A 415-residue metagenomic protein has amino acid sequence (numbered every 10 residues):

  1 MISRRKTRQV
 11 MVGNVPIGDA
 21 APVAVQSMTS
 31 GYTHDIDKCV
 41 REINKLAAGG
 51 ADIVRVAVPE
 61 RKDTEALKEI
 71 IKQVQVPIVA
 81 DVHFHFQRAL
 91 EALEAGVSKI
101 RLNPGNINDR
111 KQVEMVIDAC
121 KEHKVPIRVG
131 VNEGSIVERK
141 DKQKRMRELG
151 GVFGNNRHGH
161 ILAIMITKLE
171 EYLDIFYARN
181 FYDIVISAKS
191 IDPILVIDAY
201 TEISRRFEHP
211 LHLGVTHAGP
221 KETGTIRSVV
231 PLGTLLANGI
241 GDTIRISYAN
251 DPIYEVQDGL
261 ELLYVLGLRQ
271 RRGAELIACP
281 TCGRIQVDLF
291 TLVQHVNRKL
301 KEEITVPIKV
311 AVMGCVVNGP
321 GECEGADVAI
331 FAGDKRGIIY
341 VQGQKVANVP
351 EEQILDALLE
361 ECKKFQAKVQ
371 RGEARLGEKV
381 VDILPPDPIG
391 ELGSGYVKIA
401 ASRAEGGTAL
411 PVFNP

Functional and structural regions predicted by a protein language model:
M1-M28, K121, R298, I383-E391: N-terminal amphipathic alpha-helix/helix-capping segment at the start of soluble metabolic enzymes
I2, H34, I71, R269 (+4 more regions): Iron-sulfur (Fe-S) cluster-binding modules
D19-K38, A57-P59, V76-F84, G105 (+3 more regions): Active-site mouth loops of central-metabolism enzymes
V23-T29, D52-V56, I78-V82, I100-L102 (+6 more regions): Hydrophobic faces of well-ordered beta-strands that scaffold small-molecule active sites in alpha/beta enzyme cores
S30-I36, A47-I71, R101-D109, I184-P193: Glycine-rich, proline-tolerant flexible connector loops at the mouths of alpha/beta enzymes
E60-V82, M115-I127, E202-L211, V296-L300: Alpha-helix-loop-beta-strand connector modules within alpha/beta enzyme cores
Q87-R128: Hydrophobic or amphipathic alpha-helical targeting/insertion segments
I117, K144-K301, V312: Catalytic alpha/beta core domains of metabolic enzymes, predominantly
